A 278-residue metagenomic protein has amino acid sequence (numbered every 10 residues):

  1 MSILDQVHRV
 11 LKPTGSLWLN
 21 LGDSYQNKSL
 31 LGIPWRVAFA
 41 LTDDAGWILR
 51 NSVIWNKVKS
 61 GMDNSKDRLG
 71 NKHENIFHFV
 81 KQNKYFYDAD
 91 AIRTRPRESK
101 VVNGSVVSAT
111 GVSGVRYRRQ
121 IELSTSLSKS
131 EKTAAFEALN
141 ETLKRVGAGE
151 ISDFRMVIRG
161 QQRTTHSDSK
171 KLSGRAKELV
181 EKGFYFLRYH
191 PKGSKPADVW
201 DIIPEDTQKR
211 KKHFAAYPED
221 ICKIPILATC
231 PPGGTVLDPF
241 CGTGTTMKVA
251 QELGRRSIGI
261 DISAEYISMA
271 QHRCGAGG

Functional and structural regions predicted by a protein language model:
M1-G275: Core catalytic lobe of class I
G278: C-terminal segments of enzyme domains that contribute to small-molecule binding surfaces
